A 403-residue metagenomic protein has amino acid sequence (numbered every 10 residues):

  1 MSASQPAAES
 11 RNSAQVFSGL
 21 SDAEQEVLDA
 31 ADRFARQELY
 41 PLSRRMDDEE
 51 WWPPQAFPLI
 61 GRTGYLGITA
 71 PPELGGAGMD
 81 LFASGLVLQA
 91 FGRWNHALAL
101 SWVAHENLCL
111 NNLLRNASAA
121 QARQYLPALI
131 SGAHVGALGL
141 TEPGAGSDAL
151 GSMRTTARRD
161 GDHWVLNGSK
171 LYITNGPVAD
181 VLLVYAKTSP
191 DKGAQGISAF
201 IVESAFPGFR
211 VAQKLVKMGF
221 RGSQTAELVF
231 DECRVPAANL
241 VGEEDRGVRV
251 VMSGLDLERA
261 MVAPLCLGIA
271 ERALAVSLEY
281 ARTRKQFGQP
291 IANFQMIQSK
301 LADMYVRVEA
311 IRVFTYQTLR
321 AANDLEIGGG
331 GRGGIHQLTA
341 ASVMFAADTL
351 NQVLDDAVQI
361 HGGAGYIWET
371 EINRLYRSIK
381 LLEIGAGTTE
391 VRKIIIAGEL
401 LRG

Functional and structural regions predicted by a protein language model:
M1-W94, L98, A104, N116-Q121 (+6 more regions): Alpha-helical interface subdomain recognition
G64, V87-G92, A186, V202-P207 (+1 more regions): Short Ser/Thr-interspersed hydrophobic loop/turn segments at strand-loop and sheet-helix junctions that line or gate
M79-D80, D148-G151, N175-D180, G193-G196 (+2 more regions): Short glycine/proline-enriched turns and hinge-like loops at secondary-structure junctions
L129, G144-D148, Y172-N175, S189-D191 (+1 more regions): Short Gly/Pro-enriched turn/cap motifs at secondary-structure boundaries
G132-T141: A short, Trp-centered hydrophobic/proline-enriched beta-strand micro-motif
S152, A205-P236: Flexible, small-/acidic-enriched active-site or ligand-binding loops
H163, N167-V211: A short core secondary-structure module
D231-V250: Long, acidic (Asp/Glu-rich), low-complexity accessory segments flanking structured domains
